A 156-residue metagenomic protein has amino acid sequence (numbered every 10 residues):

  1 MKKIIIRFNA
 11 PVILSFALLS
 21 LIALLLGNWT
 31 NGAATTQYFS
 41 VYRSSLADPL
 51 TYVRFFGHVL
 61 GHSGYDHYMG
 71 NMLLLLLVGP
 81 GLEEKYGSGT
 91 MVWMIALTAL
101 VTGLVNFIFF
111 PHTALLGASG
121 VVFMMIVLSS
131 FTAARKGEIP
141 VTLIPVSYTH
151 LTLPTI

Functional and structural regions predicted by a protein language model:
M1-I156: A detector for small-residue-rich transmembrane helices and their helix-helix packing motifs
